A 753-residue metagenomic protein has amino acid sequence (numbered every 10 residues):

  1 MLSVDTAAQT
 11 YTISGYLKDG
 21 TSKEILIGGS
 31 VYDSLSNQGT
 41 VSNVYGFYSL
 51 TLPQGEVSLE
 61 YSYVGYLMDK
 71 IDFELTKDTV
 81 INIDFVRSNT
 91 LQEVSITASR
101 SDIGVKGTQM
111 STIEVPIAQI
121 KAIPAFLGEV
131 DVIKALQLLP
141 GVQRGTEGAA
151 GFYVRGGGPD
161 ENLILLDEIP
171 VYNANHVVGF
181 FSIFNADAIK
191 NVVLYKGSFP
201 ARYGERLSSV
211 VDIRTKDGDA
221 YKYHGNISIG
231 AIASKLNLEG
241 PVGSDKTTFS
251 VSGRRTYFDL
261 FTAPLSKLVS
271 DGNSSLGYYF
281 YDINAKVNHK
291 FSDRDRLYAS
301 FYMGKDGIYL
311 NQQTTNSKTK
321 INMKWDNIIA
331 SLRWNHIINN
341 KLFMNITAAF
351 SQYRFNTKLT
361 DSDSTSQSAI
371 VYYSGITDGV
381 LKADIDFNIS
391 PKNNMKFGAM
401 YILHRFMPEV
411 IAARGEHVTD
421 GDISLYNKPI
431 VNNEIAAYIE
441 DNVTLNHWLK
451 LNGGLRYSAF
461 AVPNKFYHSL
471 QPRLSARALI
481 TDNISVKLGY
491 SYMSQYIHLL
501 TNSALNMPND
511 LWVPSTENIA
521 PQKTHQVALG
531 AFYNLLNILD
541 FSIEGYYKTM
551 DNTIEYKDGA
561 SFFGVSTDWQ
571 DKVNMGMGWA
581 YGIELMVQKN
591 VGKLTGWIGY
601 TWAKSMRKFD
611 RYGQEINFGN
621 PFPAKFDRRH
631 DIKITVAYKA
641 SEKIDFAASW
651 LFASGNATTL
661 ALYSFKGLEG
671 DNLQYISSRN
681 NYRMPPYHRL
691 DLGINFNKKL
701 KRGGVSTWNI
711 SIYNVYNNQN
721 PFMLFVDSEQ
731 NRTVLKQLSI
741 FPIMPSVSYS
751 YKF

Functional and structural regions predicted by a protein language model:
L2-E93, W448: Periplasm-facing N-terminal accessory domains of Gram-negative outer-membrane beta-barrel systems
K18-T21, G29-Y32, S62-Y66, T76-E129 (+3 more regions): Short, acidic, small-residue-rich periplasmic hinge/interaction motif at the N-terminus of Gram-negative outer-membrane
L67, R100, K106-N162, L166-F199 (+1 more regions): Periplasmic N-terminal accessory/gating domains of Gram-negative outer-membrane beta-barrel systems
N288-D306, K324-K465, L479, L539-S542 (+3 more regions): Face-selective signature of the C-terminal outer-membrane beta-barrel domain
G307, R354-N356, V410-H417, D482-V527 (+4 more regions): Surface-exposed extracellular loop regions of Gram-negative outer-membrane beta-barrel proteins, predominantly
D378-K382, L425-N432, A436, T516 (+5 more regions): Outer membrane beta-barrel strand-and-loop segments of large Gram-negative receptors, especially TonB-dependent
Y547-T549, D571-L662: Gram-negative outer-membrane beta-barrel transporters
D551, K643, F652-G670, P685-D691 (+1 more regions): C-terminal beta-signal and adjacent terminal beta-strands/loops of Gram-negative outer-membrane beta-barrel proteins
